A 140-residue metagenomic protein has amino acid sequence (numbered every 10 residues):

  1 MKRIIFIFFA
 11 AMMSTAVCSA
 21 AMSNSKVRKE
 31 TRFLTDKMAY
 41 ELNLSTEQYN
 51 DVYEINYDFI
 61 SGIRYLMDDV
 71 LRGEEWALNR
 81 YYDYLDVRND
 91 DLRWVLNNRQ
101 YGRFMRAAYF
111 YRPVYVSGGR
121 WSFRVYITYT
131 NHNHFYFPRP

Functional and structural regions predicted by a protein language model:
M1-K26: Bacterial Sec-dependent N-terminal signal peptides
F6-A10, D36, I60-Y65: Short hydrophobic/aromatic-rich motifs at helix boundaries and adjacent loops
M22-A39: Short N-terminal segments immediately surrounding and downstream of signal-peptide cleavage
K29-R32, N50-P140: Low-complexity segments
K37-E41, D90-D91: Helix-loop "lid/cap" segments that line or gate small-molecule binding pockets
